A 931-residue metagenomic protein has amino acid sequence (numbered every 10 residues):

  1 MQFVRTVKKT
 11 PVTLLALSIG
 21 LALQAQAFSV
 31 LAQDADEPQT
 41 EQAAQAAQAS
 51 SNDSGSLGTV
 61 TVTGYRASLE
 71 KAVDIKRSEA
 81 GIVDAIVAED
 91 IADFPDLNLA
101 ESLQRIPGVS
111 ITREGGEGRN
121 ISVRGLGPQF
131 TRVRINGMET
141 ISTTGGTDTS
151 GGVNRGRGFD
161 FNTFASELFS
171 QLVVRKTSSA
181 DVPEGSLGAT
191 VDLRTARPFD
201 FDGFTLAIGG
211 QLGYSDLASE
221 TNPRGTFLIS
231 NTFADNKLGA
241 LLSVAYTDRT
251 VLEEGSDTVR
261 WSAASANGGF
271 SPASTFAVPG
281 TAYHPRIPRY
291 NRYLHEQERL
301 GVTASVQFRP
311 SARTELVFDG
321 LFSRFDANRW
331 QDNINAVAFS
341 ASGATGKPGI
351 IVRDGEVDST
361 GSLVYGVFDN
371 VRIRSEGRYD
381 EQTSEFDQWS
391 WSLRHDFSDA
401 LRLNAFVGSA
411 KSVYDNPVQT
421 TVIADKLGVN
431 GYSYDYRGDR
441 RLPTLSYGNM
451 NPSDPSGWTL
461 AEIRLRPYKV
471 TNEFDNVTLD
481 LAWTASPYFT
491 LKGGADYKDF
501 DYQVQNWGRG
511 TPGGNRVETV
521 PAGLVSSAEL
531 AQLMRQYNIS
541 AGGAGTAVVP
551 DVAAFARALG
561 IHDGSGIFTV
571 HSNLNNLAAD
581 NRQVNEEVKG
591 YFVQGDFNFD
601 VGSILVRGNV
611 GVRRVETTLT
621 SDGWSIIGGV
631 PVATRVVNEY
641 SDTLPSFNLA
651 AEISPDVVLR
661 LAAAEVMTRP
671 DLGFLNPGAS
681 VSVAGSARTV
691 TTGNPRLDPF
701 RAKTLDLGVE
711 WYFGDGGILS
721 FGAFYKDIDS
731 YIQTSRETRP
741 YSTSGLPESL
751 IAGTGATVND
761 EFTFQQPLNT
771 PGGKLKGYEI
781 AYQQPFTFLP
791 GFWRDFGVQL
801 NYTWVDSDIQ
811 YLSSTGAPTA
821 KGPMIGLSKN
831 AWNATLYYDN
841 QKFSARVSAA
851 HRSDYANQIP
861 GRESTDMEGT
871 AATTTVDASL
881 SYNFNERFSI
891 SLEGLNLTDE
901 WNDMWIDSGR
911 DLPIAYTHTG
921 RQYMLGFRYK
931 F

Functional and structural regions predicted by a protein language model:
T59-F94, N120, T143, T147-G152: N-terminal periplasmic "start-of-domain" segments of outer-membrane beta-barrel proteins
A100-T147, K176: Extracytoplasmic beta-strand/coil segments of soluble accessory domains associated with Gram-negative outer-membrane
G151-F159, E167-V174, D181-T275, R286 (+3 more regions): Outer-membrane beta-barrel translocator/receptor signature
F164, V182-P183, P198-F204, A234-L238 (+9 more regions): Short loop/turn motifs that connect adjacent beta-strands in outer-membrane beta-barrel proteins
Q307-S311, D319, D396-A400, G408-A410 (+4 more regions): Structural signature of Gram-negative outer-membrane beta-barrels, strongest in the C-terminal barrel of TonB-dependent
R378, S384-F386, D580-E586, M667-I728 (+5 more regions): Outer-membrane beta-barrel signature, preferentially recognizing the C-terminal barrel domain of Gram-negative
Y725-D727, S744-I859, T898: Gram-negative outer-membrane beta-barrel transporters
D727-D729, A850-P860, S881-F931: C-terminal beta-signal and adjacent terminal beta-strands/loops of Gram-negative outer-membrane beta-barrel proteins
